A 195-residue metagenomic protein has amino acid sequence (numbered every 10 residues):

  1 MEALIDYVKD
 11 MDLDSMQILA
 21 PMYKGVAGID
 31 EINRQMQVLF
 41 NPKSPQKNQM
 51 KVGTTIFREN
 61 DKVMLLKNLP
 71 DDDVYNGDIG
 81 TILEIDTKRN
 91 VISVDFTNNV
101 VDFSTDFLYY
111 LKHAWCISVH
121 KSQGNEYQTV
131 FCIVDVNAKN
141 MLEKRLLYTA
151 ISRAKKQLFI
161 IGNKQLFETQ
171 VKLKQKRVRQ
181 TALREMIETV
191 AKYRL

Functional and structural regions predicted by a protein language model:
M1-D72, L83: Conserved helicase motor core of P-loop NTPases
D78-L195: C-terminal accessory regions
